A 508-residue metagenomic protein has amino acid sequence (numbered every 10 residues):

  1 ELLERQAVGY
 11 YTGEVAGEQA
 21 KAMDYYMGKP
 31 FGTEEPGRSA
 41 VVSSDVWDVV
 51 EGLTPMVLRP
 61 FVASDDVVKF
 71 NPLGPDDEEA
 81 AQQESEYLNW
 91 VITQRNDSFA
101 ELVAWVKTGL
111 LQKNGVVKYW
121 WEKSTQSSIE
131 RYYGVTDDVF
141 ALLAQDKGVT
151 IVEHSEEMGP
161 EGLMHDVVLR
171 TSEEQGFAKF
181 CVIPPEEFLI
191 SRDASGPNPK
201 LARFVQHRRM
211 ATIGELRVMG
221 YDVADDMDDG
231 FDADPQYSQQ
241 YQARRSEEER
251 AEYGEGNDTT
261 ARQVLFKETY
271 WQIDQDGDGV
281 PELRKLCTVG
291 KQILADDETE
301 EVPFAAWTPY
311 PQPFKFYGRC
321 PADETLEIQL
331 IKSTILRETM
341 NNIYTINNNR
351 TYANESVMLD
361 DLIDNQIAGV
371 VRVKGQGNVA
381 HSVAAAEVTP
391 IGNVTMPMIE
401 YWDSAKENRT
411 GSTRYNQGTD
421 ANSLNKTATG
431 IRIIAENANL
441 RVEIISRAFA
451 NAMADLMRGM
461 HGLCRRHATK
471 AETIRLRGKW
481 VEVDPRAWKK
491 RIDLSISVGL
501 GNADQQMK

Functional and structural regions predicted by a protein language model:
E1-K508: Extended alpha-helical, oligomerization-prone segments that build pores/tubes and scaffolds
